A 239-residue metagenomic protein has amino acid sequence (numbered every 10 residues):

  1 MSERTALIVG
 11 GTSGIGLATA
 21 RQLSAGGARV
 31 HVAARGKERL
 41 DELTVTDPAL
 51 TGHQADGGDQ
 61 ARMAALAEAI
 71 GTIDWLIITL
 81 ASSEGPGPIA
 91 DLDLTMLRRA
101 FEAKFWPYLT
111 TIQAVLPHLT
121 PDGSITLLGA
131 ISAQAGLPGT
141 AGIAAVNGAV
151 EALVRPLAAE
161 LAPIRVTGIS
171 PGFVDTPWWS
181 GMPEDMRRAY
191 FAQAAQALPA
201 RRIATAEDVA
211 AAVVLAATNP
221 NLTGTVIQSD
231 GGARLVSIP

Functional and structural regions predicted by a protein language model:
T12, A20: N-terminal Rossmann NAD(P)H-binding glycine-rich loop of SDR-like oxidoreductase domains
G26-E42: Conserved glycine-rich Rossmann-like NAD(P)H-binding loop of the short-chain dehydrogenase/reductase
V45-A61: Rossmann-fold cofactor-recognition segment
A81-R98, S180: Conserved mid-core segment of classical short-chain dehydrogenase/reductases
M96-F101, F105, T110-I112, S124-A162 (+1 more regions): Catalytic loop of short-chain dehydrogenase/reductase
E151, E160-D175, L222-S229: Conserved Rossmann-fold SDR core element
R188-E207: Catalytic Tyr-x(3-8)-Lys segment
R202-S229, R234: C-terminal substrate-recognition "lid" of short-chain dehydrogenase/reductases
